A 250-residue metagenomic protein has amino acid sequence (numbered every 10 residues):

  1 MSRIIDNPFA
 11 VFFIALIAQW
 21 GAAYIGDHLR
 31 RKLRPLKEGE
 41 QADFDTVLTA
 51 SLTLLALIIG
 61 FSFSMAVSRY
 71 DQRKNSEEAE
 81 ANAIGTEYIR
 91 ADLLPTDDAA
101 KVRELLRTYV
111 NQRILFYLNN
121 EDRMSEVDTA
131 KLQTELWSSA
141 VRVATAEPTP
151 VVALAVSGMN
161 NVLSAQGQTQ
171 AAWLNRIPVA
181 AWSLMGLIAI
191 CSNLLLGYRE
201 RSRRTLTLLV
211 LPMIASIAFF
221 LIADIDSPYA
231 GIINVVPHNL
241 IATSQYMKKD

Functional and structural regions predicted by a protein language model:
S2-L33, D43, A171-D250: Alpha-helical transmembrane anchor segments
K37-L52: Loop-to-helix transition at the N-terminal end of transmembrane alpha-helices
T46, V67-D71, N75, T149 (+1 more regions): Short, solvent-exposed segments of well-ordered alpha helices
S51-S62, V210-F219: Hydrophobic membrane-insertion alpha-helices, especially the h-region of bacterial N-terminal signal peptides
I58-E78, D226: Transmembrane signal-anchor/signal-peptide helices with a preference for the extracytoplasmic
E77-L94, V236-D250: Short extracytoplasmic/periplasmic juxtamembrane "stem" segments immediately C-terminal to an N-terminal membrane anchor
T86-W173: Structured inter-helical modules in multipass membrane proteins
